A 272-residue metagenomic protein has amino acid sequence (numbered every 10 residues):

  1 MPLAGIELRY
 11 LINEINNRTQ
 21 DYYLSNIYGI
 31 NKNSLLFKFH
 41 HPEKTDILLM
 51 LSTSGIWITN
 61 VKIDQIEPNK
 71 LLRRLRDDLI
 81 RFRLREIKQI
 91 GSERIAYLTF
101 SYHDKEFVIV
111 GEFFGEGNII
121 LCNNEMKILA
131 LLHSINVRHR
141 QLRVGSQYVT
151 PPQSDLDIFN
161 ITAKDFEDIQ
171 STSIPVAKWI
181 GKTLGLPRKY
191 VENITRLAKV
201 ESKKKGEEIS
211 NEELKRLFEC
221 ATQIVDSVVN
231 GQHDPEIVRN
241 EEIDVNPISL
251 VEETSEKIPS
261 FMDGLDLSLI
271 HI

Functional and structural regions predicted by a protein language model:
M1-I270: Extended, highly charged segments
